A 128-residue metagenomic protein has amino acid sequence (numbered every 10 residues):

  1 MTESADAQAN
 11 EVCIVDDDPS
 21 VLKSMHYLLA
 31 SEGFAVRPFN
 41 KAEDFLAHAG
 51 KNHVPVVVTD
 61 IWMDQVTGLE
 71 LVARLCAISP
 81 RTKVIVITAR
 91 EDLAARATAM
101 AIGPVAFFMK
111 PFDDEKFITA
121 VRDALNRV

Functional and structural regions predicted by a protein language model:
M1-C13, P19-H26, A77, E115-V128: Non-catalytic signal-transmission and effector/linker regions of two-component phosphorelay proteins
L22, D64-Q65, D92: The feature encodes the CheY-like receiver
P38-V56: Acidic, metal-coordinating helix/loop segments flanking the phosphotransfer/catalytic sites of two-component signaling
N40-K41, V66-E70: Acidic catalytic/metal-coordinating carboxylates
V57, I61-W62: The short loop immediately C-terminal to the conserved phospho-acceptor aspartate in CheY-like receiver
E70, E91-A106: Alpha4 helix (beta4-alpha4-beta5 surface) of REC/receiver domains from two-component response regulators
